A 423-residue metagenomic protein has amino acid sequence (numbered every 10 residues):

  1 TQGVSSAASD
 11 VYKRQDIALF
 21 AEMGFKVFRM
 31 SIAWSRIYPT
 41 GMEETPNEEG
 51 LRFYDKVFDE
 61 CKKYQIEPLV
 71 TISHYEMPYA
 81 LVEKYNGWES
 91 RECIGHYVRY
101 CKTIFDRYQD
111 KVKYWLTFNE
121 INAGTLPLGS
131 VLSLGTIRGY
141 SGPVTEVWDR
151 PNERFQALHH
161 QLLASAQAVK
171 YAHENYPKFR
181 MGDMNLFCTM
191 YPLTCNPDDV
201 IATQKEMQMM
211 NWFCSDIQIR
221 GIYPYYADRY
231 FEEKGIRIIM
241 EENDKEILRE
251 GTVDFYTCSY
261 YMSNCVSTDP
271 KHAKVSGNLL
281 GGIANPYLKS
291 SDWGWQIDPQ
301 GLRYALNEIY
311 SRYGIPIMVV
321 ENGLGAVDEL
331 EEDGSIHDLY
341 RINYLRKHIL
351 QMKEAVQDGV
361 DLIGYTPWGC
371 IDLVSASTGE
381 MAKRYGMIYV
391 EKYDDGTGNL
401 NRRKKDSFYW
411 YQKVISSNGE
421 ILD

Functional and structural regions predicted by a protein language model:
T1-A8, Y12: Single conserved hydrophobic/aromatic residue that forms the stacking wall/gate of nucleotide- or nucleobase-binding
Q2, Q15, N307-E308: Residue-level marker of intrinsically disordered, low-complexity segments enriched for small/polar residues
D10, R14, V27, E44-D55 (+2 more regions): Generic alpha-helical scaffold signal
K13-A33, G251, F255: Catalytic domains of carbohydrate-active enzymes, especially glycoside hydrolases
A18-A21, R52-D59: N-terminal, well-ordered alpha-helical segments
M23-G50, V70-S73, A80, K84: Aromatic-lined carbohydrate-binding/catalytic grooves of carbohydrate-active enzymes
T40-M42, D55-D423: Active-site region of glycoside hydrolase catalytic domains
